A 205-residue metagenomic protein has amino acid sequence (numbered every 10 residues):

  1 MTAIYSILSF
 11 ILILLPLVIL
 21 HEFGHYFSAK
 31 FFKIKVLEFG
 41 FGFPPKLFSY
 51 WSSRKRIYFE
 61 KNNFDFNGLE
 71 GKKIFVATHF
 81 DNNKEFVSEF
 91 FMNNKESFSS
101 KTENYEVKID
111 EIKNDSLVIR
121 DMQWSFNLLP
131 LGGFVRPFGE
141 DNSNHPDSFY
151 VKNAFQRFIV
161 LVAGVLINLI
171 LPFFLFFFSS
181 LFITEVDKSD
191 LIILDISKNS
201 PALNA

Functional and structural regions predicted by a protein language model:
M1-Y5, L129, K152, Q156 (+1 more regions): Alpha-helical membrane and juxtamembrane elements of multi-pass inner-membrane transport and channel proteins
T2, V165-L169, N199: Soluble non-cytosolic domains of exported or imported proteins
A3-N144: Small-residue-rich helix-interface/hinge motifs
S6, L12-L15, H25-S28, N168-E185: Hydrophobic secretory-pathway targeting helix
H21, F126, G164, I193 (+1 more regions): Terminal peptide-recognition signature
R54, D141, S180-K188: Gly/Ser-enriched beta-turn/beta-hairpin loop segments
P137, H145-F176: Interdomain regulatory linker/hinge segments that flank or connect interaction modules in polarity/junction/synaptic
I183-A205: PDZ/PDZ-like domain segments forming the peptide/carboxylate-binding groove, activating on the N-terminal beta-strands
